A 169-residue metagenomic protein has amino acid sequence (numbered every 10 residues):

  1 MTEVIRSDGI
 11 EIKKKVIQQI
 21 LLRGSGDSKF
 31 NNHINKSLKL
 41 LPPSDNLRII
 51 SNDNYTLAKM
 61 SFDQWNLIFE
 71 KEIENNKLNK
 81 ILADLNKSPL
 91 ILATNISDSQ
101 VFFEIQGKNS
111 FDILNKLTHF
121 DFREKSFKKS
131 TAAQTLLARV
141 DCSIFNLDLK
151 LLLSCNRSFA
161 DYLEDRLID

Functional and structural regions predicted by a protein language model:
M1-D169: Basic, glycine/lysine-rich polyanion-binding surfaces/domains
